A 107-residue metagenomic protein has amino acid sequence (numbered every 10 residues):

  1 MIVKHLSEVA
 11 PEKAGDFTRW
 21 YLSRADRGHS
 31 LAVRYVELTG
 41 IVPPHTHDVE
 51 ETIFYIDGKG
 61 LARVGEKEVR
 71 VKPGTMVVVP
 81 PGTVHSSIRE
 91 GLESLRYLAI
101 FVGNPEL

Functional and structural regions predicted by a protein language model:
M1-S30: A short, N-terminal "cap"/entry segment at the start of jelly-roll beta-barrel domains of the cupin/DSBH fold
D16, V33, E50: Short coil/loop residues immediately preceding or within conserved phosphate-binding loops of NTP-utilizing enzyme
A32-H47: Conserved short histidine dyad/triad with adjacent acidic residue
H47-D48, E90: Conserved catalytic-core motifs of eukaryotic protein kinase domains, centered on the activation segment
E50, Y55-G60, G65: Glycine- and acidic-residue-biased ligand/ion/polar-headgroup-sensing regions
K67-P81: Short acidic-glycine-tyrosine-enriched beta hairpin
P81-L107: Ligand-binding loop in jelly-roll beta-barrel domains
